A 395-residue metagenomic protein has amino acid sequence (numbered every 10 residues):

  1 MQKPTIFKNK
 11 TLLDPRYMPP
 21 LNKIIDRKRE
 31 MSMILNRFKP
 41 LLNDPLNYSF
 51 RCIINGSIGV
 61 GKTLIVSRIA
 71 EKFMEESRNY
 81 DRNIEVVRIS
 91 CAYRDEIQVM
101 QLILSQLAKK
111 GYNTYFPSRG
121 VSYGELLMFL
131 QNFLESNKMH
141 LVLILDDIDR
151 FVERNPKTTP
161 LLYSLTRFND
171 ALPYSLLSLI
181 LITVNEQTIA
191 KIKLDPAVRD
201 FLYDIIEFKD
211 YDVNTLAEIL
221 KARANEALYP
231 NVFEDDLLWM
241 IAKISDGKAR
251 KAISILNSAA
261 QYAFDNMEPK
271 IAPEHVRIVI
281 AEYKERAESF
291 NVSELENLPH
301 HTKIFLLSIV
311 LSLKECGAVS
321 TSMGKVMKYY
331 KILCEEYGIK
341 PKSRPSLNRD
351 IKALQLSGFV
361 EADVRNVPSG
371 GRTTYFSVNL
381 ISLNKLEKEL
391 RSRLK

Functional and structural regions predicted by a protein language model:
M1-S49, K72-E75: A short, basic N-terminal segment
Q2-Y17, D44, A92-I219, Y229-I244 (+5 more regions): Mid-core helix/loop region of P-loop NTP-binding domains shared across ATPases and GTPases
L35, T302-I309, M327, N348: Hydrophobic residues on short alpha-helical segments
P45-I69: Walker A/P-loop nucleotide-binding motif
C52-I53, E76-Y93: Conserved catalytic segments around the Walker B and adjacent sensor/switch elements of P-loop NTPase domains
Y262-A287: Conserved C-terminal helix/linker of AAA+ ATPases
A287-S320: Short alpha-helical segments that sit at the start of domains
L313-K395: Terminal-proximal interaction/regulatory segments of ATP-powered molecular machines
